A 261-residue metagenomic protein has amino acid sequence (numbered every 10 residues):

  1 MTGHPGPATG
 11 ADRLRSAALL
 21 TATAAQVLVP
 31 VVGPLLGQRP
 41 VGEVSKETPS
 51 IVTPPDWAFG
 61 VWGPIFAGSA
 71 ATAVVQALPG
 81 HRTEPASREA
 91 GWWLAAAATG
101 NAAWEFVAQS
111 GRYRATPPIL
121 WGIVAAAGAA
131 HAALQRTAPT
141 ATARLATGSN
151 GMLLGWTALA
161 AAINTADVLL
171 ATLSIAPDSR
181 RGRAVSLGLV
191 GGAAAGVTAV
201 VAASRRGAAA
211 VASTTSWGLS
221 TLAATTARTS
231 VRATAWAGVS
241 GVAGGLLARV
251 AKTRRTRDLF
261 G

Functional and structural regions predicted by a protein language model:
M1-G261: Short amphipathic, positively biased membrane-proximal segments that drive organelle/inner-membrane targeting
